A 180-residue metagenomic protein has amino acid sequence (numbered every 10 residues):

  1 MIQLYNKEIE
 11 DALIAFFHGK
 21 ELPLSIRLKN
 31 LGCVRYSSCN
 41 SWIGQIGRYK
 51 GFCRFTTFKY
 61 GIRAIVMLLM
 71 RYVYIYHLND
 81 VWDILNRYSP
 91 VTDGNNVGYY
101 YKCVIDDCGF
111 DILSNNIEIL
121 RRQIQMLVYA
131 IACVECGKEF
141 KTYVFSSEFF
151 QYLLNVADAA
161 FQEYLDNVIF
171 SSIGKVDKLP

Functional and structural regions predicted by a protein language model:
M1-P180: Cell-wall polysaccharide-cleaving catalytic domain and substrate-binding groove, primarily in peptidoglycan/chitin
